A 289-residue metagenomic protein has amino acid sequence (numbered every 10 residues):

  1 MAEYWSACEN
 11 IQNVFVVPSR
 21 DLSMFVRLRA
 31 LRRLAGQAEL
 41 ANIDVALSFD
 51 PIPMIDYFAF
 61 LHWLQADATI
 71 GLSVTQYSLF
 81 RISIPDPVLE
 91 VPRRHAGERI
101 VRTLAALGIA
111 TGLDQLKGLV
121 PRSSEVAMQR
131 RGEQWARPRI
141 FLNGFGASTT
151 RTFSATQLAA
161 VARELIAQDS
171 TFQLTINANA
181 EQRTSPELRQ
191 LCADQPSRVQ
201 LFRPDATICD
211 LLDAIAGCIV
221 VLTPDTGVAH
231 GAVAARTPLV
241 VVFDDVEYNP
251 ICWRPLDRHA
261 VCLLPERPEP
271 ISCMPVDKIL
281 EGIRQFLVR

Functional and structural regions predicted by a protein language model:
M1-R289: Catalytic machinery of carbohydrate-active enzymes, primarily nucleotide-sugar-dependent glycosyltransferases
